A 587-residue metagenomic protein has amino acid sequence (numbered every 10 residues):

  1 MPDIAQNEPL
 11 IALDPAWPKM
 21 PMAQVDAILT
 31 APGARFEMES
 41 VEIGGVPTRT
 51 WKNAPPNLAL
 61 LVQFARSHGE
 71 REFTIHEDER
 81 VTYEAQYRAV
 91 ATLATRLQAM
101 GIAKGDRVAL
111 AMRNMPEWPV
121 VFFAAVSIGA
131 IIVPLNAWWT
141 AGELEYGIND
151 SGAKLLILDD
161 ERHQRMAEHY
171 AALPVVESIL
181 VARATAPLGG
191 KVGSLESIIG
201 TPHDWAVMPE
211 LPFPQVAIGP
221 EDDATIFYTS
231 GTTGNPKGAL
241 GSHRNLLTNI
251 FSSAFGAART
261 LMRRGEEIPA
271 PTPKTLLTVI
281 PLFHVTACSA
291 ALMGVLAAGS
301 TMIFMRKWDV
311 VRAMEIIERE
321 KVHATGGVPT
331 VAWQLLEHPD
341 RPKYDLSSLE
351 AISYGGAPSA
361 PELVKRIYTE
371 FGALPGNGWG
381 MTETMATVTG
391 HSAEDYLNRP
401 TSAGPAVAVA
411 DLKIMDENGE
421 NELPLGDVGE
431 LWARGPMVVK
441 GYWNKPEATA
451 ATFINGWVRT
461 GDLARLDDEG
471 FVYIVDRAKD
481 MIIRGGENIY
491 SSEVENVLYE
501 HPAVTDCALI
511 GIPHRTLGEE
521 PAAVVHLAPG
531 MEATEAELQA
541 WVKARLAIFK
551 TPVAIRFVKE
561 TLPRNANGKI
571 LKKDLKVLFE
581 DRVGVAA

Functional and structural regions predicted by a protein language model:
M1-A27, M100, S127-H203, P529-M531 (+1 more regions): Structural core segment of the AMP-binding/adenylate-forming
N53-A54, V62, E70-F123, T140-E145: Conserved AMP-binding/adenylate-forming core of the ANL superfamily
T82-A85, A217, A224-S252: Conserved AMP-binding A3 loop
W139, E145-Y146, L156-L158, T325 (+6 more regions): AMP-binding/adenylate-forming catalytic core of the ANL superfamily
A182, A547-K569, A586-A587: AMP-binding/adenylate-forming catalytic domain of the ANL superfamily
A206-Y228, N235, E266-T275: Conserved pre-ATP/AMP-binding loop-to-beta segment of ANL
L247-T275, F283-H323, H338: Conserved AMP-binding/adenylation subdomain of ANL enzymes
A297-S300, M314, R319-G327, E337-N398 (+2 more regions): Gly/Ser/Thr-rich phosphate-binding loop
